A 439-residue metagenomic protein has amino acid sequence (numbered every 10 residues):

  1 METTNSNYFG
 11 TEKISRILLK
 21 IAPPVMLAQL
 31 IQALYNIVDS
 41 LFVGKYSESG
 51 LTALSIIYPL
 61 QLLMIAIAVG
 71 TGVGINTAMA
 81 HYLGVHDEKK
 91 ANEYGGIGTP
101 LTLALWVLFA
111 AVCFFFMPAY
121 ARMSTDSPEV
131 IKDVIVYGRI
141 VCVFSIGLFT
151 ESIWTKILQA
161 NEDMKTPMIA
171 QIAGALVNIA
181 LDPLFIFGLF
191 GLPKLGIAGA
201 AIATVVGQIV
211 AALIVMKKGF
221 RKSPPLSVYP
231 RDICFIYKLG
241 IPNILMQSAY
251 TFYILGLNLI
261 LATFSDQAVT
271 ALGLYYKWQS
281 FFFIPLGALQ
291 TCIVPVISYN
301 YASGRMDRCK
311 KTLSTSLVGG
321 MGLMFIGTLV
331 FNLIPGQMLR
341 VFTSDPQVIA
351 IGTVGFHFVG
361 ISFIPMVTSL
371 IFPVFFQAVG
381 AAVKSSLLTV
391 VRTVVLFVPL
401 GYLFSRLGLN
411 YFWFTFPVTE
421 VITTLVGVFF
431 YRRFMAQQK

Functional and structural regions predicted by a protein language model:
M1-A22, M79-I146, L192-I241, I297-S362 (+1 more regions): Short alpha-helical transmembrane segments in multi-pass integral membrane proteins
F9-L41, K45-Y46, L62-G74, A78 (+5 more regions): N-terminal transmembrane alpha-helices
K20-D39, I140, E151, G174 (+4 more regions): Transmembrane helical elements of multi-pass membrane transporters/channels
L30, L34-T52, A121-P128, L184-L195 (+3 more regions): Helix-terminus/linker motif at the lipid-water interface of multi-pass membrane proteins
L51-F115, L148-E162, T166-P167, A271-L329 (+3 more regions): Small-residue-rich hydrophobic transmembrane alpha-helices
G72, V141-Q159, P167-A175, A200-L213 (+4 more regions): Short runs within selected transmembrane alpha-helices of multi-pass transporters and secretion channels
C113, K156, D182, I186 (+7 more regions): Structural signal for membrane-spanning alpha-helices in multi-pass inner-membrane proteins, emphasizing helix cores
S248-Y250, L396-Y402: Hydrophobic alpha-helical transmembrane segments in multi-pass integral membrane proteins
